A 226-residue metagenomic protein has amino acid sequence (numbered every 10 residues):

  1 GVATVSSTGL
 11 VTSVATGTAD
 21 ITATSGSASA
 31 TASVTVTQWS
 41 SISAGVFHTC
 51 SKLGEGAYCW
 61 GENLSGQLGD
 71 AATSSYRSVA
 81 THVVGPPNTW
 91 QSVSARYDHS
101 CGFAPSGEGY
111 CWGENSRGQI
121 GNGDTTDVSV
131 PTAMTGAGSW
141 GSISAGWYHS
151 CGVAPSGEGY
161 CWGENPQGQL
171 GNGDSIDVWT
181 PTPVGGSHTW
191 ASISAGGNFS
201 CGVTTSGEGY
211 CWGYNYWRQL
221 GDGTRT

Functional and structural regions predicted by a protein language model:
G1-W39: Extracytoplasmic soluble-region selector
T35-L64, T73, T81, W90: An edge-strand/N-cap motif at the start of beta-rich repeat modules
H48-S51, C59, H99-G102, C111 (+4 more regions): Conserved core positions of repeat-based scaffolds
W60-V79, W112-V130, W162-T180, W212-T226: Short glycine/serine- and acidic-residue-enriched loop/turn motifs that recur at repeat junctions
S75, P87-T89, T126, A137-W140 (+3 more regions): Short coil/turn segments at the loop-to-beta-strand junctions that recur within blades of beta-propeller repeat folds
T81-V83, T132-A133, T182-P183: A short beta-strand motif characteristic of beta-propeller blades
Q91-S92, P105-E108, S139-S142, P155-E158 (+2 more regions): Tandem repeat domain/solenoid detector
